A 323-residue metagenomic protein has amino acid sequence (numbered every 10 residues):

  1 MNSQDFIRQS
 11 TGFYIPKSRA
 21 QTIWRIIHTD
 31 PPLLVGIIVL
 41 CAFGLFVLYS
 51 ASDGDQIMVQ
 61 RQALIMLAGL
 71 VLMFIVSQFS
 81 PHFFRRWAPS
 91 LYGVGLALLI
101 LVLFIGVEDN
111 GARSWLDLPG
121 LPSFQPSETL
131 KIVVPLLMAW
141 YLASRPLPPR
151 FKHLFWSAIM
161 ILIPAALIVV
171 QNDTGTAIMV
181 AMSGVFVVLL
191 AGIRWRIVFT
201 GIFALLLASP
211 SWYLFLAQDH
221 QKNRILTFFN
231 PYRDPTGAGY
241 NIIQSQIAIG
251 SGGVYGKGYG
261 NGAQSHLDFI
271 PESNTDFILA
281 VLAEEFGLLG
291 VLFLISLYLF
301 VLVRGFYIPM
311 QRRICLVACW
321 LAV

Functional and structural regions predicted by a protein language model:
M1-I26: Short, Lys/Arg-rich, polar N-terminal cytosolic tail immediately upstream of the first transmembrane signal-anchor
Q21-I37: N-terminal membrane topogenic signal
R25-I27, H153-L154, F269-I270, R312: Helix-boundary and loop/linker segments of multi-pass membrane transporters
L34-N241, A280-V323: Hydrophobic alpha-helical transmembrane segments of multi-pass inner membrane proteins, especially in bacterial systems
G253-F286, P309, L316: Long extracytoplasmic/lumenal interhelical loops at the membrane interface of multi-pass membrane proteins
